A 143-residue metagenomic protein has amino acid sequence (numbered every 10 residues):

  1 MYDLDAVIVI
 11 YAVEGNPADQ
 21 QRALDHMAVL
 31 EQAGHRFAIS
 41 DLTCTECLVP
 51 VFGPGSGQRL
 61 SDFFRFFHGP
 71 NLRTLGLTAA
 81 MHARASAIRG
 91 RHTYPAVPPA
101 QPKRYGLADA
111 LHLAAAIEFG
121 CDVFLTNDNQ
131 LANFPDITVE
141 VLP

Functional and structural regions predicted by a protein language model:
M1-I39, V51-R65, N129: Short, well-structured N-terminal submotif of metal-dependent ribonuclease cores
V7-I8, E46, A110-A114: Active-site phosphate/pyrophosphate-handling residues
V13, F134-D136: Short glycine-/acidic-enriched loop or helix-start segments at secondary-structure transitions that form or flank
L24, L42-C44, L48, F52-H92 (+1 more regions): Active-site-proximal, substrate-binding regions of enzyme catalytic domains and RNA-binding/basic surfaces
E46, A132-N133: Short catalytic/ligand-binding loop motif for oxyanion handling, primarily in non-cytosolic enzymes, centered on
R73-N127, N133: Active-site neighborhoods of divalent-metal-dependent phosphate/nucleic-acid chemistry enzymes
D136-P143: Active-site regions of enzymes building and remodeling cell-envelope glycoconjugates
